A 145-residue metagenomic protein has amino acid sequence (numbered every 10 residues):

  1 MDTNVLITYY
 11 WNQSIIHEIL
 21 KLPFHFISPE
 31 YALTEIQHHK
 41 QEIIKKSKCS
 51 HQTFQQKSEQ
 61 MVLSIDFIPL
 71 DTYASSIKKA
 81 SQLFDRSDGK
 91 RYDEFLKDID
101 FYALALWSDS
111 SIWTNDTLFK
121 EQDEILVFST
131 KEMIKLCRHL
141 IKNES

Functional and structural regions predicted by a protein language model:
M1-L33: Short, well-structured N-terminal submotif of metal-dependent ribonuclease cores
T8-Y9, C49-H51, F95: Short gly/ser/thr-rich secondary-structure transition/capping motifs
Y10-W11, I36-H38, Q122-E124: Short glycine-/acidic-enriched loop or helix-start segments at secondary-structure transitions that form or flank
Q13-I16, K40-E42, L126-S129: Short, glycine/charged-enriched secondary-structure capping and boundary segments
I15-L20, Q55-S58, F101-Y102: Short amphipathic alpha-helical segments and helix-helix/interface helices
L22, E30-L33, Q37-F84: PIN-domain endoribonuclease scaffold, especially VapC-family toxins
S28-P29, L33, L106-S145: Acidic, PIN/NYN-like endoribonuclease modules and their adjacent C-terminal/linker elements
F67-S111, N115-T117: Active-site neighborhoods of divalent-metal-dependent phosphate/nucleic-acid chemistry enzymes
